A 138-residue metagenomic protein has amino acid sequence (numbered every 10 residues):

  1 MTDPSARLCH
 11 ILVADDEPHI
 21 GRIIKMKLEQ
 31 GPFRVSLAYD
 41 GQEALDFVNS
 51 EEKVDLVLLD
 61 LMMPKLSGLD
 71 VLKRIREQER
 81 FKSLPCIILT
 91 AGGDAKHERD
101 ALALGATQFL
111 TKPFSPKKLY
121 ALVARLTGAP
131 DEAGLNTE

Functional and structural regions predicted by a protein language model:
G21, M63-K65, K82, D94: The feature encodes the CheY-like receiver
R22-Q30: Charged docking surfaces used in two-component/phosphorelay signaling
L37-L56: Acidic, metal-coordinating helix/loop segments flanking the phosphotransfer/catalytic sites of two-component signaling
A38-Y39, K65-L66, I75, L84 (+1 more regions): Hydrophobic residue at a beta-alpha junction that N-caps the helix immediately following a catalytic beta-strand/loop
D60, T90: Active-site residues of response regulator receiver
T107: Short, glycine/charged-rich "phosphate-handling" switch motifs in NTP-dependent and phosphotransfer domains
F114-V123: C-terminal output helix
